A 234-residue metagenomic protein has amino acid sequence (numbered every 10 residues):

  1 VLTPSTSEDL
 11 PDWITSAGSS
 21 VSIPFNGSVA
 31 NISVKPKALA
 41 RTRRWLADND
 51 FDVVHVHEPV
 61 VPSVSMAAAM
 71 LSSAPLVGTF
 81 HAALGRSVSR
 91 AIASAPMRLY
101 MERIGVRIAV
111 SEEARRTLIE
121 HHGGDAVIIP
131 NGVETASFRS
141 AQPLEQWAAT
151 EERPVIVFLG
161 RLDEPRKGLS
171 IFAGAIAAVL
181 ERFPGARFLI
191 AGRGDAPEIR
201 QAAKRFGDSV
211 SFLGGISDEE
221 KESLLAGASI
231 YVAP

Functional and structural regions predicted by a protein language model:
V1-K37, R41-R44, R193-A196: N-terminal strand-loop element at the rim of the active site of nucleotide-sugar-dependent glycosyltransferases
S5, E113, G132: Carbohydrate-associated surface elements
S5-S7, L159, G185-R200, G214: Glycosyltransferase donor-sugar binding loop
P24-V53, S63, I92-A95, L99: An amphipathic, basic-hydrophobic alpha-helix
L84, R90-A109, R116, E120-H121: Membrane-proximal helix-turn-helix segments that form the acceptor-binding/catalytic region of lipid-linked
R116-I119, V133-A149, R200, S223: Acidic anion/phosphate-binding donor-loop and adjacent secondary structure in glycosyltransferase catalytic cores
W147-K167, A173-A177, L189: Conserved donor-binding/catalytic core segment of Leloir-type glycosyltransferases
G192, E198-I230: Nucleotide-activated donor-binding/catalytic signature segment of Leloir-type glycosyltransferases, i.e., the conserved
